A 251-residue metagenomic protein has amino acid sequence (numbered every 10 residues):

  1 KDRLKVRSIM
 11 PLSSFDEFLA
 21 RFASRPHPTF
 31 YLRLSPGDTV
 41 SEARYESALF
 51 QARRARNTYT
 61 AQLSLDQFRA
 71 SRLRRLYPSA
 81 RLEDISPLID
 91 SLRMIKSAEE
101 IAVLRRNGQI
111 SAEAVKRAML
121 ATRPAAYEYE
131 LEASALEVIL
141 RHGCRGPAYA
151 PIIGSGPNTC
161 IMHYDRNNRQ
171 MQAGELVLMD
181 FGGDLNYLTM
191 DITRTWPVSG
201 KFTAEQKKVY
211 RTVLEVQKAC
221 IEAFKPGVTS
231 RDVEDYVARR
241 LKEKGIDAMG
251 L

Functional and structural regions predicted by a protein language model:
K1-L251: Active-site neighborhoods and metal-handling regions in enzymes and metal-associated proteins
